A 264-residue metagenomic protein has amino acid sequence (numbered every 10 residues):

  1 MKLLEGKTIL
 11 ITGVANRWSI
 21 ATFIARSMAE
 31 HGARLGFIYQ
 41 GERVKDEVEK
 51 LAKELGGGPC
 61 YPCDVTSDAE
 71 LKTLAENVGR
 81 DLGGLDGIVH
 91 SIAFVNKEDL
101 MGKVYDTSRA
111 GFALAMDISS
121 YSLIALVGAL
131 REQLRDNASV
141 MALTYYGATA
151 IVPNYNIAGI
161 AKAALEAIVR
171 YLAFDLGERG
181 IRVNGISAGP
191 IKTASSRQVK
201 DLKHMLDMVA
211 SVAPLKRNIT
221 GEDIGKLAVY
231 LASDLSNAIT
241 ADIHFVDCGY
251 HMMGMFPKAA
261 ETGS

Functional and structural regions predicted by a protein language model:
K2-I38: Canonical Rossmann dinucleotide-binding motif of NAD(H)/NADP(H)-dependent dehydrogenases/reductases, specifically
G13-T22, A93-E132, D136-E178, P190-K192 (+2 more regions): Catalytic loop of short-chain dehydrogenase/reductase
M28, R34, A142, L165-V169 (+3 more regions): Conserved Rossmann-fold SDR core element
A29, G83, L134-R135, F174-R179 (+3 more regions): A short hydrophobic alpha-helix cap/turn motif
Y61-K72, E76-D81, G87-A113, E132 (+3 more regions): Conserved mid-core segment of classical short-chain dehydrogenase/reductases
A75, L123, V127, V169-R170 (+2 more regions): Short-chain dehydrogenase/reductase
Y121, G185, H204-I239, H244-C248: C-terminal helical subdomain
T240-S264: Short C-terminal tail/terminal secondary-structure segment of NAD(P)H-dependent dehydrogenase/reductase domains
